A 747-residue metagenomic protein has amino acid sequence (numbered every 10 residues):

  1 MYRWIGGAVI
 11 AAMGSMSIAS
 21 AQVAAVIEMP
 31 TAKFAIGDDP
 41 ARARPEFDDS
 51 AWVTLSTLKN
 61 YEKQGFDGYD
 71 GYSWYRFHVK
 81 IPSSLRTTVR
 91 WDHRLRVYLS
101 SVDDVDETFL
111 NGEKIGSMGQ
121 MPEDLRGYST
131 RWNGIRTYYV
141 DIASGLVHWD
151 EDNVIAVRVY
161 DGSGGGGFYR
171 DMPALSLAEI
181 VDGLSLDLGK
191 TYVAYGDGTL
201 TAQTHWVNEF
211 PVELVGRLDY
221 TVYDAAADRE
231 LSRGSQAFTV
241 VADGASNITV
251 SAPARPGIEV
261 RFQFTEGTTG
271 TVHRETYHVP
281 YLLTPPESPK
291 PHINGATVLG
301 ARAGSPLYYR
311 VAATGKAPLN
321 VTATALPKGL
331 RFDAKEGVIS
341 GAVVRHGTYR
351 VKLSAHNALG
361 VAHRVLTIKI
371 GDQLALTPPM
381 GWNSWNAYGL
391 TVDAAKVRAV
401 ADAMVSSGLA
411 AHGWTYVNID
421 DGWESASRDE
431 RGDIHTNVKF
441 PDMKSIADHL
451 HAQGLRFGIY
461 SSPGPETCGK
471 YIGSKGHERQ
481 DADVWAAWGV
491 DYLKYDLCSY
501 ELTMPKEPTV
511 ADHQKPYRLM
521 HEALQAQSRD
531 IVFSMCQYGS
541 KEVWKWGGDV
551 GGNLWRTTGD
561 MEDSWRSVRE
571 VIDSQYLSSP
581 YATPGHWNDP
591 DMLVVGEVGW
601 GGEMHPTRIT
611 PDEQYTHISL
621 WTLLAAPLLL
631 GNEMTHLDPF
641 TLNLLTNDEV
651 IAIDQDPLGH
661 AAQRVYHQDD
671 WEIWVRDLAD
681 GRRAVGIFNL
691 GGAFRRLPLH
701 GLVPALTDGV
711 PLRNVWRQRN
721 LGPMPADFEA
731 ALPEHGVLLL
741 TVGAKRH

Functional and structural regions predicted by a protein language model:
V23-R44, W52-L55, Q120-A202: An acidic-aromatic loop/edge-strand motif
A43, W52, V79-I81, L85-I115 (+1 more regions): Aromatic-lined ligand-binding clefts that engage carbohydrates, nucleic acids, or primary amines
Y75, T201, L214, Y615 (+3 more regions): Carbohydrate-binding surface patches
L125, N386-Y388, K396-E507: Aromatic-lined carbohydrate-binding/catalytic grooves of carbohydrate-active enzymes
A174-G183, V279-P291: Proline/serine/threonine-rich low-complexity linkers at boundaries of modular beta-sandwich domains
A226-V241, T324-S340: Low-complexity "stalk/linker" and mucin-like segments enriched in Ser/Thr/Pro/Ala/Gly
H477-Q480, R529-E633, D654: Glycan-recognition surfaces
P723-H747: C-terminal beta-strand-rich structural cap/linker in extracellular carbohydrate-active enzymes
